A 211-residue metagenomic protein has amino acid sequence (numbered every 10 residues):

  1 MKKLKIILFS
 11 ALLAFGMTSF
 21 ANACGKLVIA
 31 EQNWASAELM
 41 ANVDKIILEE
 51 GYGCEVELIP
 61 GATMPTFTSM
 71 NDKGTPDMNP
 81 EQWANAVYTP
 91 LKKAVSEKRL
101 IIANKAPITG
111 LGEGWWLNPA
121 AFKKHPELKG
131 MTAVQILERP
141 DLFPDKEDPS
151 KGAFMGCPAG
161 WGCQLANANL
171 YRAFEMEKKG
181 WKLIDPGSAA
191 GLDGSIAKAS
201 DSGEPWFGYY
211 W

Functional and structural regions predicted by a protein language model:
M1-L8: Bacterial N-terminal signal peptides that target proteins for export
F9-T18: Bacterial N-terminal signal peptides
A23-S36, C54-I59, K151-M155: Short, well-ordered beta-strand elements
N33-W34, A120-F122, C157-G162: Short coil/turn segments
S36-C54, R172: Short, polar/charged alpha-helical segment
A41, I59-R99, S195-A199: Pocket-flanking alpha-helical
T68, P76-A84, M155-W211: Ligand-binding pocket segment of bilobal, Venus flytrap-like solute-binding proteins
L100-M155: A conserved helix-loop-strand patch within extracytoplasmic ligand-binding domains of the periplasmic binding
